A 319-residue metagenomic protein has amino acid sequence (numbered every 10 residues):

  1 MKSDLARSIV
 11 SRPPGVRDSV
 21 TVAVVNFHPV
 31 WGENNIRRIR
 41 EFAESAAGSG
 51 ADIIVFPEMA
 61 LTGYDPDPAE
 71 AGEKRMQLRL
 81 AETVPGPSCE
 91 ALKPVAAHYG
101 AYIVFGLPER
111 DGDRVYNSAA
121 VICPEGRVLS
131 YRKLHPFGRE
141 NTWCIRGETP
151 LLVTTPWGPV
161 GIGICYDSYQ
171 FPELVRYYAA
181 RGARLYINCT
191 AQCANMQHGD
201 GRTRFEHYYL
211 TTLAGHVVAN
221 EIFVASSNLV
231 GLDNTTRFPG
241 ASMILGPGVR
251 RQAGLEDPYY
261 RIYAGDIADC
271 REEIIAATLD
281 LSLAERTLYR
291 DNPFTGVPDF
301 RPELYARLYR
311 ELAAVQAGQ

Functional and structural regions predicted by a protein language model:
M1-I53, I187: N-terminal active-site segment of His-dependent metallophosphoesterases
K2-V10, F223, L229-Q319: C-terminal beta-strand edge segments of enzyme domains
L5, R110-T212, Y260, A276 (+1 more regions): Active-site catalytic loop in hydrolytic enzyme cores
T21, V104, S118, T149 (+1 more regions): Conserved beta-strand and immediately adjacent loop positions that scaffold enzyme active sites
N26-H28, P57, D65, R132 (+2 more regions): Residue-level recognition of beta-strand->loop/alpha-helix junctions
I36-R127, Q192-G215, A219-I222: Cys-nucleophile CN-hydrolase/nitrilase-fold catalytic domain and related Cys-dependent amidase chemistry that acts on
A81-Y102, Y169-E273: CN hydrolase (nitrilase-like) catalytic-core segments centered on the catalytic cysteine and neighboring Lys/Glu
